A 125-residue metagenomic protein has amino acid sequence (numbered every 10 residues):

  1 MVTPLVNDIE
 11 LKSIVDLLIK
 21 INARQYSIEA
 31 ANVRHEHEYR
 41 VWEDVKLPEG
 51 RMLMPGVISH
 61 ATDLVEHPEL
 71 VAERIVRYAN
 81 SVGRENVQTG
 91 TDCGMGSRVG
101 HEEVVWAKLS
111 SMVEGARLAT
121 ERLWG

Functional and structural regions predicted by a protein language model:
M1-G125: Domain-level signal for soluble alpha/beta catalytic cores
